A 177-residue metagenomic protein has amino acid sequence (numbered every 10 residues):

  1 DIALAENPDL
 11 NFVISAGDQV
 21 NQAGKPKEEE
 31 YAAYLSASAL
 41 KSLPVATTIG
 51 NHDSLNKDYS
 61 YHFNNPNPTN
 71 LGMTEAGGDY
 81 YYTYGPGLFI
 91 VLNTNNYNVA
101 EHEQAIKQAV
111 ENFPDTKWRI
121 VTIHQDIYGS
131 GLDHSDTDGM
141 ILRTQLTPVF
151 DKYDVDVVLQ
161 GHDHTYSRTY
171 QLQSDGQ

Functional and structural regions predicted by a protein language model:
D1-K25: N-terminal active-site segment of His-dependent metallophosphoesterases
A3-D9, A109-T116: Glycine-rich phosphate-binding loop signature in dinucleotide/nucleotide-binding domains
N11-D18, V45-N51, L92-N93, I120-H124 (+1 more regions): Active-site neighborhood of phospho(di)ester-bond hydrolases with catalytic His/Asp-centered motifs
F12, Y34, F63, F89 (+2 more regions): Aromatic-residue hotspot detector
Q22-A23, G129-S130, S167: Short, solvent-exposed loop/turn segments at secondary-structure junctions
K25-D115, D136-M140, Q145-L146, S167-Q177: Extended active-site neighborhood of metal-dependent phosphoesterases/phosphodiesterases
K27, T116-V158: Active-site-proximal segments of metal-dependent phosphoesterases and phosphodiesterases across multiple
